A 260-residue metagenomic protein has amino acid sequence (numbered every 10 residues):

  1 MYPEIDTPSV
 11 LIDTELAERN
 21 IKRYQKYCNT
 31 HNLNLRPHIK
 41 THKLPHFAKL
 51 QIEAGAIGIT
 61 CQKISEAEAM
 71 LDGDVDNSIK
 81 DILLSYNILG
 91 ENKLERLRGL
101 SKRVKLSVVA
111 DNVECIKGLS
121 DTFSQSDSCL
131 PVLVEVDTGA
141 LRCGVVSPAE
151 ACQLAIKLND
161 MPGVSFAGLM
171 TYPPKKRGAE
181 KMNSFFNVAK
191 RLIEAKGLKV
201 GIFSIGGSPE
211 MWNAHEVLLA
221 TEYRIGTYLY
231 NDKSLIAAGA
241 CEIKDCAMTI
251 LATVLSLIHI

Functional and structural regions predicted by a protein language model:
M1, R23-C28, E135-T138: N-terminal small/glycine-rich loop or linker at the start of catalytic domains across soluble metabolic enzymes
M1-I12: Generic N-terminal amphipathic, Lys/Arg-enriched alpha-helix
L16-F47: N-terminal glycine-rich anion-binding loops that anchor highly charged ligand groups
H38-R177: Active-site-proximal beta-alpha core segment in soluble small-molecule metabolic enzymes
P131, D137-C246: Active-site loop/helix belt of alpha/beta enzymes
I258-I260: Conserved small/polar residues in nucleotide/adenosyl-binding loops
